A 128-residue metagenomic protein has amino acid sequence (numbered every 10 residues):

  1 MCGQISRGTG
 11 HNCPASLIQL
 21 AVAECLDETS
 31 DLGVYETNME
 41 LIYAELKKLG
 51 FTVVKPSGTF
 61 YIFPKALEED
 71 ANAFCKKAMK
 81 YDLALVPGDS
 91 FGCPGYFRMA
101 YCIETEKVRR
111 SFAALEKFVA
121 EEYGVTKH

Functional and structural regions predicted by a protein language model:
M1-H128: PLP-dependent class I/II
